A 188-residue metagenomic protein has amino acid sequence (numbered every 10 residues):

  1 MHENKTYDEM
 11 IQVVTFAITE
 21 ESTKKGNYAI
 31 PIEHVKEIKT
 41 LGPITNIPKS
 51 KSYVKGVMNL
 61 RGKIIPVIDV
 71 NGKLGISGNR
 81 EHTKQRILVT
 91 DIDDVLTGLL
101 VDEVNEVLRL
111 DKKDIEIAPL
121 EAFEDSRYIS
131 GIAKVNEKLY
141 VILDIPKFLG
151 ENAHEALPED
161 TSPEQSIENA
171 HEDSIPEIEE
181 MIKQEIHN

Functional and structural regions predicted by a protein language model:
M1-N188: An acidic, low-aromatic, low-complexity terminal/linker signal
